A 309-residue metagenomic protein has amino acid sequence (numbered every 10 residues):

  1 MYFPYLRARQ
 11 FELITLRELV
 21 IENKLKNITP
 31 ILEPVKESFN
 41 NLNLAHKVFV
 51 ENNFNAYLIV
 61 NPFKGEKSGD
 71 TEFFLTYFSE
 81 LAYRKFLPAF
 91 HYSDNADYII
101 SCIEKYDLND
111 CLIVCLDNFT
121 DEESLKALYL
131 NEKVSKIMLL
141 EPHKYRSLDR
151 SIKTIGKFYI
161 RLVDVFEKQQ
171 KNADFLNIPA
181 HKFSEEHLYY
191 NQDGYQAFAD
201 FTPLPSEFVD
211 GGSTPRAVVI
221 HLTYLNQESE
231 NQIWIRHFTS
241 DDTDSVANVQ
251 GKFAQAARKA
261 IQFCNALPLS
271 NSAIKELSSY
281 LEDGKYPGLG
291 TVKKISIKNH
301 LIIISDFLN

Functional and structural regions predicted by a protein language model:
P4-R7, I31-P34, N55-P62, K85-A96 (+2 more regions): Catalytic beta/alpha-barrel core
L16, P30: Conserved, mostly hydrophobic/aromatic
L19-E22, N27, K36-S38: A structured, charge-rich N-terminal accessory region that forms the first stable segment of a protein and links
F39-L42, N95-I103, T120-A127: Active-site-adjacent beta->alpha loops and helix N-cap segments on the catalytic face of soluble alpha/beta enzymes
V48-N109: A broadly used, surface-exposed interaction patch
K67-G69, D121-K126, Y145-I152: Short, charged, surface-exposed secondary-structure boundary motifs
L130-I274: Long, charge-rich C-terminal accessory regions
A254-N309: Charge-biased C-terminal accessory regions appended to nucleic-acid-, cytoskeletal NTPase
